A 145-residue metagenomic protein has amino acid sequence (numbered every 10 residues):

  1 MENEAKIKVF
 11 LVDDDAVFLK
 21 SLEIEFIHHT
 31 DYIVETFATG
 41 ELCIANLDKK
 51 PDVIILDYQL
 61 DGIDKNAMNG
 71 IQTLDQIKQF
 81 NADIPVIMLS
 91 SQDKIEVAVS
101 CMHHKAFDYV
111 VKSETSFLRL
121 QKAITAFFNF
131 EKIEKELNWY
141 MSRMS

Functional and structural regions predicted by a protein language model:
M1-F10, D15-E23, I133-S145: Non-catalytic signal-transmission and effector/linker regions of two-component phosphorelay proteins
A16-A38: Two-component/phosphorelay signaling modules centered on CheY-like receiver
T36-V53, D57-G62: Acidic, metal-coordinating helix/loop segments flanking the phosphotransfer/catalytic sites of two-component signaling
L47-K49, Q76-D83, H104: Conserved phosphotransfer cores of two-component systems
I55, P85-M88: Hydrophobic beta-strand core positions in alpha/beta domains
I55-D75: Conserved phosphotransfer microenvironments
M68, Q72, Q79, Q92-V110: Alpha4 helix (beta4-alpha4-beta5 surface) of REC/receiver domains from two-component response regulators
R119-K132: Receiver (REC) domain switch/output surface
